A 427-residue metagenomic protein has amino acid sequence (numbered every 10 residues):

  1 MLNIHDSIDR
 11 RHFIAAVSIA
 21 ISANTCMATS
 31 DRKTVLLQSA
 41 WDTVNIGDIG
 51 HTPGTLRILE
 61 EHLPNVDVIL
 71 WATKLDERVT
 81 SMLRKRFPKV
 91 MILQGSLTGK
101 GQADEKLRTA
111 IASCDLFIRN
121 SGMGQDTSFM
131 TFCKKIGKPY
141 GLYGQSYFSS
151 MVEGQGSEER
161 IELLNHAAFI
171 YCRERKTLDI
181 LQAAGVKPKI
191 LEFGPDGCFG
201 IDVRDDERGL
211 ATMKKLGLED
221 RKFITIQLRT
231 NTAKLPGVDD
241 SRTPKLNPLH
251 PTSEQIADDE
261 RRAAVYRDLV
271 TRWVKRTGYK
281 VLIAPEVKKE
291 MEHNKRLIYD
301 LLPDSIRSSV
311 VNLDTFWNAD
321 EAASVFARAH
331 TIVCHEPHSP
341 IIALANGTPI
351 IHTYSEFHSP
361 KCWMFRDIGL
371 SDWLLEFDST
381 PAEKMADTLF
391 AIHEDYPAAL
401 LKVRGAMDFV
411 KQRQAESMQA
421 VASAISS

Functional and structural regions predicted by a protein language model:
L2-D6, H12-A28: N-terminal export signals
D6-S7, D115: General helical secondary-structure elements
T29-S427: Active-site anion-handling motifs in enzyme catalytic cores
